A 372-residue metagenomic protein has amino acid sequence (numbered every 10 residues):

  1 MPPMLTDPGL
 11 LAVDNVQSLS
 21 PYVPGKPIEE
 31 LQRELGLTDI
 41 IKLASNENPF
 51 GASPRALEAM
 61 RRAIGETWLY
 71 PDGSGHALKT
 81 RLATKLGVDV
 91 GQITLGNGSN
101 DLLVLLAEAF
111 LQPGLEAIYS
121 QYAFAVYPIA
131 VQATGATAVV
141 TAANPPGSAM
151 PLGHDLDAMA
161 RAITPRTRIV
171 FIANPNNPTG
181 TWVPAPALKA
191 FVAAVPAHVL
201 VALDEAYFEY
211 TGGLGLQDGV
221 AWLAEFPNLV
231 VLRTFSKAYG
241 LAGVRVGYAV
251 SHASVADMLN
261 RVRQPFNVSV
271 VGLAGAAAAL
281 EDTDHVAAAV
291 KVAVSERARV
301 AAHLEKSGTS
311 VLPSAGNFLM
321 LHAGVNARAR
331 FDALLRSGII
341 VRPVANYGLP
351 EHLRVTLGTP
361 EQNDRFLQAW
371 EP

Functional and structural regions predicted by a protein language model:
P2-L69: N-terminal "arm"/small-domain region of PLP-dependent enzymes with the aminotransferase-like
D39, D89-I93, P113-E116, R166 (+4 more regions): Short acidic capping loops at alpha-helix termini that bridge into adjacent secondary structure
R62, E66-E116, T134: Phosphate-binding glycine-rich loop
A109-I172: PLP-dependent aminotransferase-like
Q132, A149-P165, P178-V201, E205-A238: Active-site pre-lysine segment of PLP-dependent enzymes
P145, V294, A298, H303-S337 (+1 more regions): Conserved PLP-binding catalytic core of the aspartate aminotransferase-like
N228-L312: PLP-dependent aminotransferase class I/II
A333-S337, V341-R342, N346-P372: PLP-dependent enzyme catalytic core of the Aspartate aminotransferase-like
